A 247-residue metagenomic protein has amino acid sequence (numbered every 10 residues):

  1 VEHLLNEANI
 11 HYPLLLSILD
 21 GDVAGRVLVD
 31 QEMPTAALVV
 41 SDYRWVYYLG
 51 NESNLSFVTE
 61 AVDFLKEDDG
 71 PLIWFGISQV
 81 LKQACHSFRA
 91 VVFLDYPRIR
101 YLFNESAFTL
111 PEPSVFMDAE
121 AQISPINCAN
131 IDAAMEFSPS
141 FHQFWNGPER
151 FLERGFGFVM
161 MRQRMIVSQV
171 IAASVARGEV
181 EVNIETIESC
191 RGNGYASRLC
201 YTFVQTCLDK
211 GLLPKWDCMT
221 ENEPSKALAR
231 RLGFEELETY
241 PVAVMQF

Functional and structural regions predicted by a protein language model:
V1-D30: Amide-forming acyltransferase catalytic core, primarily the GNAT-like/NAT-type and related acyltransferase folds
A24-A129, A243: Acyl-donor-binding surface of acyltransferase catalytic domains
P34-T35, M165-S168, P224: Glycine-rich acetyl-CoA-binding "A-motif" of GNAT/NAT acetyltransferases
L55-V62, G192-T206, A227, R231: Conserved acetyl-CoA-binding loop-helix of GNAT-fold acetyltransferases
L81-V92, S197, T220-E238: Conserved active-site alpha-helix within GNAT-family acetyltransferase domains
S106-E179: Flexible, substrate/cofactor-facing loop regions flanked by secondary structure within enzyme catalytic domains
E179, I184-R198: Conserved glycine-rich acetyl-CoA-binding loop
I184, P214-C218: Conserved hydrophobic beta-strand within the GNAT/NAT acetyltransferase core sheet that lines the active-site cleft
